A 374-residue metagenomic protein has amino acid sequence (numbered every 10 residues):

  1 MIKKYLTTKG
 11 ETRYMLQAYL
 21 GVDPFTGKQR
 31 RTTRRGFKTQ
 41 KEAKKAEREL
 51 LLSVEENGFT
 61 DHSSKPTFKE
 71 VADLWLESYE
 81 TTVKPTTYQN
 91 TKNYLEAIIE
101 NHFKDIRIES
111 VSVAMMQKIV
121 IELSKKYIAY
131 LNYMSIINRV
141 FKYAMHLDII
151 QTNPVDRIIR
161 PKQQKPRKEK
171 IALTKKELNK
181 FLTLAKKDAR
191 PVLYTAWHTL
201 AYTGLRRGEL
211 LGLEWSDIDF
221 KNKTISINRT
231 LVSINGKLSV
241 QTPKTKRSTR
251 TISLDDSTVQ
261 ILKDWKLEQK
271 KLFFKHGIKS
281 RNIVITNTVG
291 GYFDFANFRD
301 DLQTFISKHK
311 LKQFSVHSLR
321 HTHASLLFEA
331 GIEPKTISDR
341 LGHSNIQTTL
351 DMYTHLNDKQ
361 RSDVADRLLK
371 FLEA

Functional and structural regions predicted by a protein language model:
M1-T8: Short amphipathic beta-strand and strand-loop transition segments with alternating hydrophobic
T8-M15, L20-A114, L267-K279: N-terminal DNA-binding module of tyrosine recombinases/phage integrases
D61-S64, D73-P154, R167-E169, D188-P191 (+2 more regions): N-terminal core-binding DNA-recognition domain of tyrosine site-specific recombinases/integrases
L131-Y133, H146, I150-Q151, V155-L213 (+4 more regions): Basic, Lys/Arg- and aromatic-enriched nucleic-acid-binding interface segment
Q164, A172, L231, L341-D366: Catalytic-site neighborhood detector that most strongly recognizes the C-terminal catalytic loop/helix of tyrosine
T183-L193, T203, I252, E268-H276 (+3 more regions): Short, basic (Lys/Arg/His-rich) helix/loop patches that form interaction surfaces in the mid-to-C-terminal regions
G212-I218, S338-S344, T354: A short, basic/aromatic helix-end/turn motif that makes direct DNA contacts
N222, N235, V240-T249, S253-T258 (+4 more regions): C-terminal secondary-structure termini that scaffold catalytic or DNA-interacting sites
